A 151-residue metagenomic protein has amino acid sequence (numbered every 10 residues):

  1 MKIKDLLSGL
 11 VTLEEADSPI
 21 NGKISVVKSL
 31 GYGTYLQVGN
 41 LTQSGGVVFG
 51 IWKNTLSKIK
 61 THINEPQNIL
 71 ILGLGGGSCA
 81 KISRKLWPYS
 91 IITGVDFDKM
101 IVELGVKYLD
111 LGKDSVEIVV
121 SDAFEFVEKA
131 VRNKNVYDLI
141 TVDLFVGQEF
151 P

Functional and structural regions predicted by a protein language model:
M1, D5-L10, T42, N64-Q67 (+1 more regions): N-terminal start-of-chain detector that recognizes signal peptides and the immediate post-cleavage beginning
M1-Y35: N-terminal auxiliary segments of SAM/dcSAM-dependent transferases
E15, K28, S44-G45, L111-K113: Generic structural "secondary-structure junction" signal
S25-G50, N54: S-adenosyl-L-methionine
F49-P151: The AdoMet/dcAdoMet-binding core of the Class I SAM-like
